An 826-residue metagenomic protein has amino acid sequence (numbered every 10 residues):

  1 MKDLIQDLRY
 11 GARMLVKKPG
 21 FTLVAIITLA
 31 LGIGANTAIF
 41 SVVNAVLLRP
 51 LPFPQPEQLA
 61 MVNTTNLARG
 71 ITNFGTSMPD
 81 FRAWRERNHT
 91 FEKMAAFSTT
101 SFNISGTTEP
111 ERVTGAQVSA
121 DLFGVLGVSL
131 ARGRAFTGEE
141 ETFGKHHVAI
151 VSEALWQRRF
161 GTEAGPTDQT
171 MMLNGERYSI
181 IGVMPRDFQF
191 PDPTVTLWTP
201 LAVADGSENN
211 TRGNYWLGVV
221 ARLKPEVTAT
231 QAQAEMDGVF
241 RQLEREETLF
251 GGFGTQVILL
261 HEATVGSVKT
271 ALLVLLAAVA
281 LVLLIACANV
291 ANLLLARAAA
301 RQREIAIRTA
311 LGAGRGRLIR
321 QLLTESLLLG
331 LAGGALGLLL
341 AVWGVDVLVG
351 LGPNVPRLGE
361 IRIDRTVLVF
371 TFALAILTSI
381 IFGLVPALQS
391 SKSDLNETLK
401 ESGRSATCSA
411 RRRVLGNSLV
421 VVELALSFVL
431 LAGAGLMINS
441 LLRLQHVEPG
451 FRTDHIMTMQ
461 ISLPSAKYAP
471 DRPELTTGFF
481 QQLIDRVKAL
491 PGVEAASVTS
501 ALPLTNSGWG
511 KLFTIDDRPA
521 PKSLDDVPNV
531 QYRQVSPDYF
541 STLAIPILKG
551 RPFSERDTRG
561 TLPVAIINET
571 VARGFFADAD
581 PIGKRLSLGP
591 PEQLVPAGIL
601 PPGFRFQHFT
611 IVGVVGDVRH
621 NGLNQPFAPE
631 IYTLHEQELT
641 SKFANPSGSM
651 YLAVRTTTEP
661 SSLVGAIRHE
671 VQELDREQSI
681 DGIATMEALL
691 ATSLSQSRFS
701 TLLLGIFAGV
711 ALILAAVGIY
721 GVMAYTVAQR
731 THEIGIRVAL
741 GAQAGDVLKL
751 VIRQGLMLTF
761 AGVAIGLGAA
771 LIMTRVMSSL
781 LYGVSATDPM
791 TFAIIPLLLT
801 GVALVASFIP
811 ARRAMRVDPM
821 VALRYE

Functional and structural regions predicted by a protein language model:
M1-T22, L260-V265, L293-R320, T324 (+3 more regions): Alpha-helical transmembrane segments of integral membrane proteins
M1-V24, F53, E109-P110, G144 (+12 more regions): Membrane-helix entry/capping segments
K18-V46, P50, I285-C287, G334 (+4 more regions): Short, strongly hydrophobic transmembrane alpha-helices
I39-T64, R87-T90, S129, P193-T194 (+6 more regions): Membrane-proximal juxtamembrane linkers immediately C-terminal to transmembrane helices
S101, G115-G138, H146-L273, D346 (+5 more regions): Mid-to-C-terminal secondary-structure elements that act as membrane-proximal/extracytoplasmic interface segments
L275-A306, L318, I376-S390, G435 (+2 more regions): A hydrophobic alpha-helix feature that marks transmembrane segments and, especially, their cytosolic C-terminal ends
A286-G330, A406-T407, V717-L756, V763 (+3 more regions): Interfacial "coupling" helices/loops that link adjacent transmembrane helices in transporter permeases
A291, L327-T398, L436-N439, R753-M815: Small-residue-rich transmembrane alpha-helices
